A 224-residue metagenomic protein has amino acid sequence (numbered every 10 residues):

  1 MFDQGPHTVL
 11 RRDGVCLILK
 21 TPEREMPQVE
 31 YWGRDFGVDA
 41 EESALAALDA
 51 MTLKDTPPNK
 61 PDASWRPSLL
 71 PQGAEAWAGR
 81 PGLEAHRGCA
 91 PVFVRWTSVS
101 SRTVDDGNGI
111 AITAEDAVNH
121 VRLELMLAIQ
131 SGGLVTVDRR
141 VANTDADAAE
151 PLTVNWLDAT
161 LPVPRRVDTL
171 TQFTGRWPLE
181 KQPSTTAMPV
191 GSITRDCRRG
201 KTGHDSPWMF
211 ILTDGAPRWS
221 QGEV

Functional and structural regions predicted by a protein language model:
M1-Q4: Basic/polar N-terminal segments that are highly enriched at the extreme N-terminus, encompassing both cleavable
P6-V9, L17, P27-V224: Polysaccharide-binding surfaces and accessory modules of carbohydrate-active proteins
K20: Contiguous, structured surface segment used for ligand recognition
E23-R24: Nucleic acid-processing catalytic cores of prokaryotic defense/repair systems
